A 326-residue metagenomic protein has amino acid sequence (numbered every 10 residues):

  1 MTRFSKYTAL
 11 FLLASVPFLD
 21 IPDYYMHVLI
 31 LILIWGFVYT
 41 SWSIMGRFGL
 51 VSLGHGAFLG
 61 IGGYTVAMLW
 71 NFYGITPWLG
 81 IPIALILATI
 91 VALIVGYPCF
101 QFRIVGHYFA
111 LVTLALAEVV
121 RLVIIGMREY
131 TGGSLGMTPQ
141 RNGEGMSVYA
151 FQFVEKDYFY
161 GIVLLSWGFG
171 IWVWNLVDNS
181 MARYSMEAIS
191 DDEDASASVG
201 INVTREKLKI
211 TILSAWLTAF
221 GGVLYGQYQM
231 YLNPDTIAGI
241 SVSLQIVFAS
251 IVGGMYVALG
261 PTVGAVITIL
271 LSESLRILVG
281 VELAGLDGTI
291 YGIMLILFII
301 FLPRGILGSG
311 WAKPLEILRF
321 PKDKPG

Functional and structural regions predicted by a protein language model:
M1-G36, I75-G80, K324-G326: Membrane-interfacial amphipathic/re-entrant helices at transmembrane-helix boundaries
M1-L12, D191-L208, L275-G326: Cytosolic-side transmembrane-helix boundaries in multi-pass membrane proteins
P22-N71, P98-Y108, M186-A197, G254-A258: Single transmembrane alpha-helix segments in multi-pass membrane proteins
L31-I44, A57, I61, I86 (+6 more regions): Hydrophobic alpha-helical segments embedded in the membrane of multi-pass proteins
Y73-E118, V263-I267: Alpha-helical transmembrane segments within multi-pass membrane transporters and channels
L116-Q152, R304-A312: Extracellular/periplasmic helix-loop junction at the C-terminal end of a transmembrane helix in multi-pass membrane
V154-N233: Helix-loop-helix "hairpin" substructures at the membrane interface of multi-pass membrane proteins
L208-I296: Transmembrane alpha-helical segments in multi-pass inner-membrane proteins
